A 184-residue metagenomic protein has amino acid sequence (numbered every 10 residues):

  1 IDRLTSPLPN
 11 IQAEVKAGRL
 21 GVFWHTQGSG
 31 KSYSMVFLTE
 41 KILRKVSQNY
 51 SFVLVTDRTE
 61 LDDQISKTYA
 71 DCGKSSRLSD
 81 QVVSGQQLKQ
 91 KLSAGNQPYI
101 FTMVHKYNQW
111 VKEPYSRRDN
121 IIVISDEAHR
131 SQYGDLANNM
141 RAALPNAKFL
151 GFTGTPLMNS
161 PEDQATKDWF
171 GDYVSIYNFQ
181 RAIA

Functional and structural regions predicted by a protein language model:
I1-A184: RecA-like P-loop NTPase motor core of helicase/translocase proteins
